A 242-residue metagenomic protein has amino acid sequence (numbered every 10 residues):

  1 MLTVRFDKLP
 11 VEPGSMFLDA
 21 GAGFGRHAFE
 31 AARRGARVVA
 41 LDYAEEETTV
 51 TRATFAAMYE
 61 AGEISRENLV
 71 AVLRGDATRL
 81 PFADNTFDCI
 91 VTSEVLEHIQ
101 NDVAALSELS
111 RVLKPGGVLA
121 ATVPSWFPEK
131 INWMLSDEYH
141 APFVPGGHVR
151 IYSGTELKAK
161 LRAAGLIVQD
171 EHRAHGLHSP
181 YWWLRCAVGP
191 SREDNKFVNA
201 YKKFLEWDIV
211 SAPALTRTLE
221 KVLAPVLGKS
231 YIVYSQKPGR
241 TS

Functional and structural regions predicted by a protein language model:
M1-A83, C89-S93, V103-L106, N195 (+3 more regions): Conserved N-terminal segment of class I S-adenosyl-L-methionine
E45, I99-Q100, V123, F127: A structural helix-start
R52, K130-L135, Y181-R185: Short aromatic-enriched loop/helix-cap "lid" or pocket-rim segments at secondary-structure transitions that line
S93-L96, T122: Residues lining the SAM
V103-V118: A short glycine-rich, Lys/Arg-flanked "PGG" loop and its adjoining helix->strand segment in the class I
L119-V144, H148: Conserved class I S-adenosyl-L-methionine
H148-A164: Short alpha-helix
D170-K203, K229-S230: Conserved catalytic loop of SAM-dependent methyltransferase domains
